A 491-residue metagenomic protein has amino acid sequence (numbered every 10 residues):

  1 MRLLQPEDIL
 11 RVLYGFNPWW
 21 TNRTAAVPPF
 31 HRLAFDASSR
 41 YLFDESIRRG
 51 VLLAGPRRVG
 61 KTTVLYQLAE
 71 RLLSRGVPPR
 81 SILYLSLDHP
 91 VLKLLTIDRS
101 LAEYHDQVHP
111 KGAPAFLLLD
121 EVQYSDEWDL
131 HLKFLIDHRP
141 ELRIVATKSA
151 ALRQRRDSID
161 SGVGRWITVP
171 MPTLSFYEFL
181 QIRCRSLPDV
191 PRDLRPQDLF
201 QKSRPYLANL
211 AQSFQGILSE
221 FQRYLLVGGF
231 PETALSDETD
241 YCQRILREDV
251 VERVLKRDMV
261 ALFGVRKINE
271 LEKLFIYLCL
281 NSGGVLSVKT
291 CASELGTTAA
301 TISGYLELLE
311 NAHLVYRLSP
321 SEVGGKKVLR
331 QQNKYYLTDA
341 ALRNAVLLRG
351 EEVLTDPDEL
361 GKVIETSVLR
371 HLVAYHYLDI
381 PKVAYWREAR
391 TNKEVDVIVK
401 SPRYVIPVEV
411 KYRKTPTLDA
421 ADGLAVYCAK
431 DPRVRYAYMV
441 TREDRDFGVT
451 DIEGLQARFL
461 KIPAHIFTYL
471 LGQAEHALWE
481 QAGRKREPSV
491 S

Functional and structural regions predicted by a protein language model:
M1-I47, P488-S491: A short, basic N-terminal segment
R2, I9, S149, D157-L271 (+2 more regions): Interdomain motor-coupling "hinge/lid" segment immediately C-terminal to the ATP-binding subdomain of NTP-driven enzymes
R2-Q5, S81, A234-Y404: Accessory nucleic acid-recognition modules appended to NTPase machines
L53: Hydrophobic anchor at the beta1->P-loop junction of P-loop NTPases
K61: Conserved lysine of the Walker
V64: Hydrophobic positions on the alpha1 helix immediately C-terminal to the Walker A/P-loop
L83-G112: Short glycine-rich substrate-engagement loop in P-loop NTPases that contacts/grips substrate
S203, D444-S491: Domain-level recognition of nuclease-like catalytic cores that cleave nucleotide substrates
